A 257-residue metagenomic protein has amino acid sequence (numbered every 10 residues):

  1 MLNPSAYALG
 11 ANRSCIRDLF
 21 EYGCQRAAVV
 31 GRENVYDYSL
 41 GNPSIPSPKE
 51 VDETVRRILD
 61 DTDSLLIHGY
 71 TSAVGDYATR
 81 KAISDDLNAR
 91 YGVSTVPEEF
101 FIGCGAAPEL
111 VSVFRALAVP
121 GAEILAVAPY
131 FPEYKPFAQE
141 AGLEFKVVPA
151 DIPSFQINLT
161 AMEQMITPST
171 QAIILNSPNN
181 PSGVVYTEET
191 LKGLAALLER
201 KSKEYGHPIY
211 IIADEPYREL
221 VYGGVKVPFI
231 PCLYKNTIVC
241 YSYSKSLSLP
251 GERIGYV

Functional and structural regions predicted by a protein language model:
L2, L9-G105, S112: N-terminal small-domain helix-loop-helix segment of the aminotransferase-like
Y7-A11, P149, S182, S244-S246: Glycine-rich "substrate-gating" loop/helix at the edge of Rossmann-like oxidoreductase active sites
S44-P48, P181-V184, E219-L220, S248-L249: Short catalytic/ligand-binding loop motif for oxyanion handling, primarily in non-cytosolic enzymes, centered on
P48-D52, Y222-K226, G251-R253: Short aromatic-enriched loop/helix-cap "lid" or pocket-rim segments at secondary-structure transitions that line
S64-G206, R218-Y234, I238: Conserved core of the PLP fold type I
I211-I212: Residue-level marker for buried hydrophobic side chains located in beta-strands that build the well-ordered beta-sheet
E215: Walker B catalytic acidic pair
P231-V257: Active-site PLP attachment segment
